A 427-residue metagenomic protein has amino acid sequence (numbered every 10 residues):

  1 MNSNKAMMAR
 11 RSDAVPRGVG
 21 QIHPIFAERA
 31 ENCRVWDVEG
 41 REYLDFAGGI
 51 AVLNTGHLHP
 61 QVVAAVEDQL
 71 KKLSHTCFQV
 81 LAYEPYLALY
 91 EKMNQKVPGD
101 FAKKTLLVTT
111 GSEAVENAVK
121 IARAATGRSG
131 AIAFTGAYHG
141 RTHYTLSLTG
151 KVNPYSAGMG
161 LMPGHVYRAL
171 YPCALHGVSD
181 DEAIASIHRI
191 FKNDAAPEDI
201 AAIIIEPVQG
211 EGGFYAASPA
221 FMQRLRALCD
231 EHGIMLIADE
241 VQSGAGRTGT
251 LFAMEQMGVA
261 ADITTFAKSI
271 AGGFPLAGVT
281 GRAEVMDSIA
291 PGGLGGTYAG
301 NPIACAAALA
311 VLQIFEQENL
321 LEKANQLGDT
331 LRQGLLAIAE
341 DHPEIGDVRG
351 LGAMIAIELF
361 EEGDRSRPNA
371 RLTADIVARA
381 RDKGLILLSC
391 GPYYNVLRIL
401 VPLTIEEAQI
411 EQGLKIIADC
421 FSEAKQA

Functional and structural regions predicted by a protein language model:
M1-A427: Conserved N-terminal phosphate-binding loop of PLP-dependent enzymes in the Aspartate aminotransferase
